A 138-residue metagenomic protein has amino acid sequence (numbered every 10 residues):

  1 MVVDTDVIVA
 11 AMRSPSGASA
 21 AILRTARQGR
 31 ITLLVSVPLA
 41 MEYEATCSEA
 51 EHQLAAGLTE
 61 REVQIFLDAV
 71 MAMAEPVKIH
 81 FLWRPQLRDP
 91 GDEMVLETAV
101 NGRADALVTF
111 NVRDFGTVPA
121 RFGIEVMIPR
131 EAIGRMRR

Functional and structural regions predicted by a protein language model:
M1-V35: Short, well-structured N-terminal submotif of metal-dependent ribonuclease cores
D6-V7, P38, R113, E131: Alpha-helix/helix-capping structural signal
A10-A11, L82-R88: Short, flexible loop segments at the rims of nucleotide/cofactor-binding pockets, characterized by
M12-R13, C47, P119, R137: Short, flexible helix/strand-to-coil boundary loops that buttress conserved ligand/catalytic motifs in alpha/beta
A18-S19, G91-D92, N111: Amphipathic coiled-coil/heptad-repeat helices and related helical stalk/stem segments that mediate oligomerization
T25-L82: PIN-domain endoribonuclease scaffold, especially VapC-family toxins
Q86, E93, V100-A106, V112-R138: Acidic, PIN/NYN-like endoribonuclease modules and their adjacent C-terminal/linker elements
